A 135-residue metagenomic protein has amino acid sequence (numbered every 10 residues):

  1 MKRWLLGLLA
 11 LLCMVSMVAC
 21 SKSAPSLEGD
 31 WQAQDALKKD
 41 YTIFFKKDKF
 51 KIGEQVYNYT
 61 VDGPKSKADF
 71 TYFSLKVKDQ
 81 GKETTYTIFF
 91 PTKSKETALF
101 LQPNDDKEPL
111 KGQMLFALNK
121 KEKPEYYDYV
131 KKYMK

Functional and structural regions predicted by a protein language model:
M1-L8: Bacterial N-terminal signal peptides that target proteins for export
V15-A19: C-terminal motif of bacterial Sec signal peptides marking the signal peptidase cleavage site
S21-S23: Bacterial signal peptide processing site
P25-D40: Tryptophan-anchored aromatic micro-motifs
A36-T42, E54-E108: Contiguous, well-ordered beta-strand patches that form the walls/edges of small beta-barrel/beta-sandwich domains
Y57-G63, P103-K135: Edge beta-strand at a domain terminus
